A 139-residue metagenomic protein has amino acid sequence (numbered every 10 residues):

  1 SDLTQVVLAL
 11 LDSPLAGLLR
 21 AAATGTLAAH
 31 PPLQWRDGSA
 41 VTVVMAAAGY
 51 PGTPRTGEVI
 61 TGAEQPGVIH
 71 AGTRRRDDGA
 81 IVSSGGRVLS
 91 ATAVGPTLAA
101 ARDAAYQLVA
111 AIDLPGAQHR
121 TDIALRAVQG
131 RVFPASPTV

Functional and structural regions predicted by a protein language model:
S1-V139: ATP-dependent carboxylate activation and anion-phosphoryl transfer catalytic cores that bind Mg-ATP to form
